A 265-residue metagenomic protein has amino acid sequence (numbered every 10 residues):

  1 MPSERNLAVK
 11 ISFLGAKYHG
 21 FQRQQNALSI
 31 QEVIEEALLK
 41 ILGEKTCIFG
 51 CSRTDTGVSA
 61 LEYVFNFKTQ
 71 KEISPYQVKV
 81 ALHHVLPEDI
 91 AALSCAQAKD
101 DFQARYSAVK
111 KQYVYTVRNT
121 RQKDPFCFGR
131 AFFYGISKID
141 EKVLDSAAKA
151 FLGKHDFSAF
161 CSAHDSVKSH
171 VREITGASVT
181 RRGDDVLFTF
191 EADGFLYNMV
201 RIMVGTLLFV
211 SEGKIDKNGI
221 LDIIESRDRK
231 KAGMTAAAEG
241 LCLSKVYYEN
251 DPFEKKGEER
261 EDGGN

Functional and structural regions predicted by a protein language model:
M1-N265: Structured-RNA-binding interfaces characteristic of tRNA pseudouridine synthases
